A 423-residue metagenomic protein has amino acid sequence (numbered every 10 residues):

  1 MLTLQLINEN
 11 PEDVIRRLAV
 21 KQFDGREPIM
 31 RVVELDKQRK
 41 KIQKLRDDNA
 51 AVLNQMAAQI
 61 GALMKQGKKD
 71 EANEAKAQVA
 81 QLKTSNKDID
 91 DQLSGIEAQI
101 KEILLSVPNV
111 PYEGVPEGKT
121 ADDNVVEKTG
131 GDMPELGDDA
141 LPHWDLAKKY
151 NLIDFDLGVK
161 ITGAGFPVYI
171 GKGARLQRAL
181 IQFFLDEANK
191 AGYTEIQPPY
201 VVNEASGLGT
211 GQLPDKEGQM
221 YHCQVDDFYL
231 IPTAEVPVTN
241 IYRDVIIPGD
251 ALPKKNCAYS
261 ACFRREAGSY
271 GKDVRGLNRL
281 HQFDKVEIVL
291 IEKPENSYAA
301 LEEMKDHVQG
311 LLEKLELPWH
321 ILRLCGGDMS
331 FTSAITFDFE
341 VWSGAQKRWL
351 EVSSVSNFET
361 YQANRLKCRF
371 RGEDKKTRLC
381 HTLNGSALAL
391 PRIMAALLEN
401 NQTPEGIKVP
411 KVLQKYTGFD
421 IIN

Functional and structural regions predicted by a protein language model:
M1-P134, L152, D156: N-terminal alpha-helical targeting/anchoring segments
R26, T129-N423: TRNA-recognition modules of translation machinery and tRNA-sensing kinases, especially anticodon-binding
